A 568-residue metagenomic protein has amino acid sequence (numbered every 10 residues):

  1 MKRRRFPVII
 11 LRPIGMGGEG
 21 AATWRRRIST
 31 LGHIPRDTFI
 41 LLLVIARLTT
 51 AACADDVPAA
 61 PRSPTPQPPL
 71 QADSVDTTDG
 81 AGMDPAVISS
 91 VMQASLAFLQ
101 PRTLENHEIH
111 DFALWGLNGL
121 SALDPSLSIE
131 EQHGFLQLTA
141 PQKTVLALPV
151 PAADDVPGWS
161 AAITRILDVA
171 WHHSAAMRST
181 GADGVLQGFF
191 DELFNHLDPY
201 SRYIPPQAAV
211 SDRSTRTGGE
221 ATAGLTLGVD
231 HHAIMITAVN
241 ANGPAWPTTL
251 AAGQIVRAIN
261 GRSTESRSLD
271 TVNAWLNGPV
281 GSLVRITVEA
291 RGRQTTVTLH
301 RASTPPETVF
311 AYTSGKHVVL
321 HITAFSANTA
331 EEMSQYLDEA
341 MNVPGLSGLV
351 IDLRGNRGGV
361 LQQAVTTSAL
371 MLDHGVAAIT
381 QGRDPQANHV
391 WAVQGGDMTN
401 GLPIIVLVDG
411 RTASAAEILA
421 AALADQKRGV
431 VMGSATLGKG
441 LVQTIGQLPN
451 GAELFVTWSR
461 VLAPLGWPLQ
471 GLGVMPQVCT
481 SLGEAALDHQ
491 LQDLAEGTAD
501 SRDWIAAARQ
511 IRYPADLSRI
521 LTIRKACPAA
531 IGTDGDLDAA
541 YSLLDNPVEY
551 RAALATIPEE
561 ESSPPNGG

Functional and structural regions predicted by a protein language model:
D37-T50: Bacterial N-terminal signal peptides
C53-A152: Cationic-aromatic interfacial patches
D56-V75, G82-L96, P305, F310-G568: C-terminal "post-core" interaction segments
S95-Q100, A170, A245-S268, L349-D352: Conserved PDZ fold ligand-binding element
G188-D191, H196-A238: PDZ/PDZ-like peptide-tail recognition elements
H196-L197, H232-M235, R257, T271-V309 (+1 more regions): PDZ-domain C-terminal substructure recognizer with occasional recognition of PDZ-binding tails
P244-I255, N277-P279, N342, A422: A short glycine-leucine-enriched loop at secondary-structure breakpoints that most characteristically corresponds
I255-T287, Q363, K439-I445: PDZ domains, with a preference for the canonical peptide-binding region formed by the helix
